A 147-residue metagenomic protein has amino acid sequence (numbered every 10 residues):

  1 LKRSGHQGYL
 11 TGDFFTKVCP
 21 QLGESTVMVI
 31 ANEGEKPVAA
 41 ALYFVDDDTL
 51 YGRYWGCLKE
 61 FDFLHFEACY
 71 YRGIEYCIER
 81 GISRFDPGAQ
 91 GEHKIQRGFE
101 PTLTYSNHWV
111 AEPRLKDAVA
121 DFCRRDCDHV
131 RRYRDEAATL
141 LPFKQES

Functional and structural regions predicted by a protein language model:
L1-D62, L141-S147: A conserved beta-strand-loop-helix scaffold within acyl/acetyltransferase catalytic domains
T11-F14, C69, A111, L115-A118: Alpha-helical structural motif
A40-L42, E75, W109, A120: Homeobox/homeodomain signature
D47-A111: Acyl-donor binding region in acyl/amide transferases
R84, A89-S147: Terminal substrate-recognition subdomain of acyl/acetyltransferases
